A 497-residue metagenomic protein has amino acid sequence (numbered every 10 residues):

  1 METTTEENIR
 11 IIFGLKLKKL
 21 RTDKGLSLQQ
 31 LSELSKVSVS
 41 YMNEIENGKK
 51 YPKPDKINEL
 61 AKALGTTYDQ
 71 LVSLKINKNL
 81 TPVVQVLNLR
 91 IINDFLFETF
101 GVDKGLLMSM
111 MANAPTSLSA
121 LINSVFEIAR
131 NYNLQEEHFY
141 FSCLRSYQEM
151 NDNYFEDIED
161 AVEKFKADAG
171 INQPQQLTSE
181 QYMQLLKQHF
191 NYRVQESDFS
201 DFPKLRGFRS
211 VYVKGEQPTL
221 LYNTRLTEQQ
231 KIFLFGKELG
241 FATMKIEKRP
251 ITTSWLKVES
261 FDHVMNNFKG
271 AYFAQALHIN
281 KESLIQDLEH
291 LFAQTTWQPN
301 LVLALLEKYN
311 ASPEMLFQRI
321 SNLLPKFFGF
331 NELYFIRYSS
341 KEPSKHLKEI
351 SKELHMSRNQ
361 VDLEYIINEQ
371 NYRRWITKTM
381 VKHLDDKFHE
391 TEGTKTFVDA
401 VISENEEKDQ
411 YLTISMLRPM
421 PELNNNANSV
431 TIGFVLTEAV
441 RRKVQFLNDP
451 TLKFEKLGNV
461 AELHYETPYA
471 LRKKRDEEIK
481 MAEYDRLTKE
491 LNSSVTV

Functional and structural regions predicted by a protein language model:
E2, I11-I12, K19, Q29 (+5 more regions): Short juxta-domain linker segments that transition from a proline/glycine-rich, charged coil into a short amphipathic
